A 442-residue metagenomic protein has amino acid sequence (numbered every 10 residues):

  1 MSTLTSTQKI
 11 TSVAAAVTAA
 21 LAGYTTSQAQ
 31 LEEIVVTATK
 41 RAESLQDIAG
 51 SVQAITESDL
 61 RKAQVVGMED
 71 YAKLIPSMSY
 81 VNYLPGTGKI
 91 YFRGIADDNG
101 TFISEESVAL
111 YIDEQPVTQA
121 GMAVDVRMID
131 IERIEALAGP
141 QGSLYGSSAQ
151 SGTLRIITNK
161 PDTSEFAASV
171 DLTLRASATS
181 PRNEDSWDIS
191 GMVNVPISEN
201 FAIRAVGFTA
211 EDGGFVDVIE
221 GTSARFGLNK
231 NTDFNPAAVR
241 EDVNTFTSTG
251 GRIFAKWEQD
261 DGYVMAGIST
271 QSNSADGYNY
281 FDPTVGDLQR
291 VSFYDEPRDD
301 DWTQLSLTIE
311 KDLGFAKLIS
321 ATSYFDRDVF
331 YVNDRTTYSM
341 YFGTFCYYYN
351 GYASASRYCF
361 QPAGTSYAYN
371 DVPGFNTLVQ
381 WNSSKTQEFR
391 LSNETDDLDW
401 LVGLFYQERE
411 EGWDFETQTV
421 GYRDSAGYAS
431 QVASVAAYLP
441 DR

Functional and structural regions predicted by a protein language model:
L31-A63, Y71, G88-K89, V108 (+1 more regions): N-terminal periplasmic "start-of-domain" segments of outer-membrane beta-barrel proteins
T37, E69, K73-D113: Extracytoplasmic beta-strand/coil segments of soluble accessory domains associated with Gram-negative outer-membrane
V52, L60, A72, I134-G139 (+2 more regions): Non-catalytic regulatory/gating segments with a bias toward low-complexity or hydrophobic composition
M68, I90-Y91, Y111, A136 (+2 more regions): N-terminal periplasmic accessory domains that precede and gate Gram-negative outer-membrane beta-barrel machines
G100-T101, S107-V108, D113-P140, G191: Short acidic/polar hinge/loop motifs at secondary-structure boundaries that mediate gating or recognition
A167, S180-D276, D300-L307, W381-T386 (+2 more regions): Transmembrane beta-barrel wall of Gram-negative outer-membrane proteins
V216-E241, Y278-F293, D334-T377, E416-R442: Solvent-exposed loop segments that connect transmembrane elements
S269, W302-V329, D371-R442: Face-selective signature of the C-terminal outer-membrane beta-barrel domain
